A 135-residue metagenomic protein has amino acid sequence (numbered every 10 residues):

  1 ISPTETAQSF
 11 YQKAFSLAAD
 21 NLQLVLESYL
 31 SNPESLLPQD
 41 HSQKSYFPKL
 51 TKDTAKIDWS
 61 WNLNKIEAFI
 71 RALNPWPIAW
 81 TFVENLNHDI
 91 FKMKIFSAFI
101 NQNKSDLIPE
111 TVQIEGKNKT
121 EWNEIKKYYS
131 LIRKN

Functional and structural regions predicted by a protein language model:
I1-Y46: Donor/substrate-binding cores of folate-linked one-carbon enzymes
F10, T54, Q113: Conserved short-loop catalytic and cofactor-binding motifs
Y11-Q12, F47, E67, K126: Generic detector of well-ordered alpha-helical segments enriched in charged/polar residues, highlighting helical
L37-Q39, Y46-P48, P75-P77, T81: Proline-rich low-complexity regions
H41-L50, I90-M93: Amphipathic alpha-helical surface "interface" segments used for docking/oligomerization or membrane association within
P48-S60: Acyl-group handling in specialized metabolite and lipid biosynthesis
W59-N135: An anion-binding loop in the catalytic cleft
